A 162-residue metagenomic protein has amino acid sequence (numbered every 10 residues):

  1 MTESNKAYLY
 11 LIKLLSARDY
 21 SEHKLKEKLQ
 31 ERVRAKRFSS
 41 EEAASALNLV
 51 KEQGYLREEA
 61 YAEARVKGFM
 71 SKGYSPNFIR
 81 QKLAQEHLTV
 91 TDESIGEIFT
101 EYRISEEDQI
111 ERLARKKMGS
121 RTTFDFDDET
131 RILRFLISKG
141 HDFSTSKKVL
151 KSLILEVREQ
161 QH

Functional and structural regions predicted by a protein language model:
M1-H162: An alpha-helical, amphipathic repeat domain used for nucleic-acid recognition, typified by the mTERF helical solenoid
